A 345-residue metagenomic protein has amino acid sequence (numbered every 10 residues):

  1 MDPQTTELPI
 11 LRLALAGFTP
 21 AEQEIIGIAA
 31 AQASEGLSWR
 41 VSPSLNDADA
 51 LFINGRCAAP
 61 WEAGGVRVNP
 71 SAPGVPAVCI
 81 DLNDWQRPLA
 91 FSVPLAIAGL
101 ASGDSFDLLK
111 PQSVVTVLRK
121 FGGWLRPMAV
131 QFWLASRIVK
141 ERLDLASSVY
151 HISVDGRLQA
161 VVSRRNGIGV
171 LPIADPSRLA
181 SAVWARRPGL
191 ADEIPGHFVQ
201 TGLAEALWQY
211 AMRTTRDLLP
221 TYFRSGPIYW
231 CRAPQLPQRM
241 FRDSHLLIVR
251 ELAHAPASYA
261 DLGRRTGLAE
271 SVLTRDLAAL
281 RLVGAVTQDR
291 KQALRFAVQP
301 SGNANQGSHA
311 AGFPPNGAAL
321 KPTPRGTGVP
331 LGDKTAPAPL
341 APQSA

Functional and structural regions predicted by a protein language model:
M1-A345: Acidic, Ser/Thr/Pro-enriched low-complexity segments and adjacent helix/loop capping patches that create flexible
